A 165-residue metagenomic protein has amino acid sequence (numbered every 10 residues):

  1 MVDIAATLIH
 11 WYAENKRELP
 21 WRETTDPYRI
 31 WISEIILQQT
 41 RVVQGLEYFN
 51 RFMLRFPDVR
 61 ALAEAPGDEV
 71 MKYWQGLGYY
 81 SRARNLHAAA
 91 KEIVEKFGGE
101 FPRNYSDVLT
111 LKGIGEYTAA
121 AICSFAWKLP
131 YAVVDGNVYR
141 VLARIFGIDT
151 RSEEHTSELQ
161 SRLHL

Functional and structural regions predicted by a protein language model:
V2, A6-E153, S157: Catalytic cores of DNA base-excision repair glycosylases
E158-L165: Short "domain-exit" segments at the C-terminal end of structured domains
